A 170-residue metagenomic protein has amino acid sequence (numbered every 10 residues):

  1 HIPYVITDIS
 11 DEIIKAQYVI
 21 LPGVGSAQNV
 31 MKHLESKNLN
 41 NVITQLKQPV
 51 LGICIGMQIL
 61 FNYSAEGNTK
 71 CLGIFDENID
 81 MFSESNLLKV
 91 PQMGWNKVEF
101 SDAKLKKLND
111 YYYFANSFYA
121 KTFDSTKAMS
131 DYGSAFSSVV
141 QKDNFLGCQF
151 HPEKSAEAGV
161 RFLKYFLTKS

Functional and structural regions predicted by a protein language model:
H1-I2, D8, F150-S155: N-terminal beta1-alpha1 ligand-phosphate binding loop
P3-Y4, I79: Generic structural signal for residues in well-ordered beta-strands
V5-K15: Short acidic low-complexity segments
E12-I13, V42, V139: Structural alpha-helical scaffold elements that stabilize or flank donor/cofactor-binding regions in carbohydrate
G25-Q92: Cysteine-nucleophile active-site neighborhood
Q45, N78-S170: Amide-donor transfer/coupling interface in amidating biosynthetic enzymes
